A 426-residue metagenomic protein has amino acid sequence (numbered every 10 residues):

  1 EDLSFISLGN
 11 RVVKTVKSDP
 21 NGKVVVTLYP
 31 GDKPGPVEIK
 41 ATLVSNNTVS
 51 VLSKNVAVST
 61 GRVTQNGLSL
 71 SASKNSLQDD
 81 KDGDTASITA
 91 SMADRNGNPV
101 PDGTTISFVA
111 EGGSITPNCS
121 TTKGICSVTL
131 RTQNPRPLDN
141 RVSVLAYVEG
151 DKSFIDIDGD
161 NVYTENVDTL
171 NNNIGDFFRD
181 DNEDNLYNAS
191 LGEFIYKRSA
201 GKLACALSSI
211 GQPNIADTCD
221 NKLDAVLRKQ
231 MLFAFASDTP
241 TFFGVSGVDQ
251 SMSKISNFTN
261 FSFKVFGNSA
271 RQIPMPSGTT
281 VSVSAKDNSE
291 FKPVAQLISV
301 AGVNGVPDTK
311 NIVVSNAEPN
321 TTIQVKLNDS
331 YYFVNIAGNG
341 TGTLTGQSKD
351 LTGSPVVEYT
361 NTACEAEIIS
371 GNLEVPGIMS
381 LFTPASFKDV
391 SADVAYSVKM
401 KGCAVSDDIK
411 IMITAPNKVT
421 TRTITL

Functional and structural regions predicted by a protein language model:
E1-L426: The feature marks long extracellular or luminal low-complexity segments
